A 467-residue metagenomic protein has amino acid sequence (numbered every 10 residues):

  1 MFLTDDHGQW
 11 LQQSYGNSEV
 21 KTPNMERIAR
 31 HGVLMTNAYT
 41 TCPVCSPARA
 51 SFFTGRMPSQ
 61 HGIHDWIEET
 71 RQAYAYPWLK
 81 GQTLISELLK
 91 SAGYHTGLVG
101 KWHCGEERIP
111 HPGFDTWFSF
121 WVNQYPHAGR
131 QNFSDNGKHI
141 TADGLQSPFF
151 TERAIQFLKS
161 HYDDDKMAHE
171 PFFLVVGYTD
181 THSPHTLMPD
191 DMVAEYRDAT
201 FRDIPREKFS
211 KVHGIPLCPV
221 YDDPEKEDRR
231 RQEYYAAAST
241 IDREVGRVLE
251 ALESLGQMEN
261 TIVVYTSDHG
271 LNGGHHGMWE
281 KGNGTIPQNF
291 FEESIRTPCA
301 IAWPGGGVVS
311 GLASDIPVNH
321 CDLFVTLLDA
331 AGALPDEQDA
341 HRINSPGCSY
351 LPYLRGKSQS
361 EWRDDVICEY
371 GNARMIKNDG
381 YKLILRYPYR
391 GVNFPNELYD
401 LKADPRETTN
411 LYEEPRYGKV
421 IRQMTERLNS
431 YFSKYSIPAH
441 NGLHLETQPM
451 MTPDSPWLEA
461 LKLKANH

Functional and structural regions predicted by a protein language model:
M1-T4, G8-G97, R108, T116 (+1 more regions): Active-site segment of extracytoplasmic enzymes that catalyze sulfate/phosphate-ester chemistry
T4, G8-Q9, L34, Q72 (+5 more regions): Long, internal low-complexity/basic segments
S14-V20, L34-M57, H64, L98-I109 (+6 more regions): Short, solvent-exposed turn/loop segments enriched in Gly/Ser/Thr/Pro and often Arg
N17-T22, Y39-V44, W66, Y74-T83 (+11 more regions): A short beta-strand-to-alpha-helix junction
T22-P23, F52, K101, P110 (+4 more regions): Polar, surface-exposed loop/tail segments that function as active-site lids or cofactor/substrate-recognition elements
I63-S91, H103-Y235, N393: Formylglycine-dependent
P110-G113, F120, P184-P189, A251-V309 (+1 more regions): Histidine-centered active-site microenvironments of extracellular/periplasmic hydrolases and transferases
F291-I295, V366-E413, Q448-H467: C-terminal, low-complexity/hydrophilic appendages and adjacent surface loops of extracellular/periplasmic anionic
